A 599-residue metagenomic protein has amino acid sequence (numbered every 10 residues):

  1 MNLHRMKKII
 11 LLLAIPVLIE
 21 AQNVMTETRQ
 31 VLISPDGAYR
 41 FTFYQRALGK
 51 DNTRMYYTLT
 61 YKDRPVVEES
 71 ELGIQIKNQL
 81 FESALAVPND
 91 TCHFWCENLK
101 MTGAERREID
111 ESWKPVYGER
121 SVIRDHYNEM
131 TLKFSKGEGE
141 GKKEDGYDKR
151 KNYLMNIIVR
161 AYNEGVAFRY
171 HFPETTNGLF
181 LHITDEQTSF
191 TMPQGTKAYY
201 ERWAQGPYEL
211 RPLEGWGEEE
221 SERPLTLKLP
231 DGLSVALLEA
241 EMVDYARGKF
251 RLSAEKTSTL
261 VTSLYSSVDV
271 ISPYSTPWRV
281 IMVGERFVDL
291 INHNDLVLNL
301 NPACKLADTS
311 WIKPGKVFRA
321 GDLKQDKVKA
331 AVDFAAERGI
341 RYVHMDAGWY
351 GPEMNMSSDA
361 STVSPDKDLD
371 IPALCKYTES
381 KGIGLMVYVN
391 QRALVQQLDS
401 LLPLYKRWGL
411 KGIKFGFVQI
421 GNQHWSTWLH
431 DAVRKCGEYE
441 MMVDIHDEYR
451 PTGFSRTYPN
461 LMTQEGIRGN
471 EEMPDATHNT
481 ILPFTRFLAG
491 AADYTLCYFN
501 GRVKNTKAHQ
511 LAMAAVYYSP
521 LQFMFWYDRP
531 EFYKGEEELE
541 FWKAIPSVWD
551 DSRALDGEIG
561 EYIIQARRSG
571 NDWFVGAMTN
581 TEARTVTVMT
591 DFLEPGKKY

Functional and structural regions predicted by a protein language model:
M1-E27: Bacterial Sec-dependent N-terminal signal peptides
M25-L300: N-terminal accessory beta-strand-rich subdomains and adjacent acidic, glycine-rich linkers that precede catalytic cores
L132, R529-F574: Glycan-recognition and catalytic regions of carbohydrate-active enzymes
Y170, A335, Y405, G416 (+3 more regions): Conserved, mostly hydrophobic/aromatic
I271-Y342, D346: An acidic-aromatic substrate-binding cleft motif
A347-T506: Aromatic- and carboxylate-enriched substrate-binding clefts and catalytic-loop regions of carbohydrate-active enzymes
I559-K597: Carbohydrate-binding surface patches
